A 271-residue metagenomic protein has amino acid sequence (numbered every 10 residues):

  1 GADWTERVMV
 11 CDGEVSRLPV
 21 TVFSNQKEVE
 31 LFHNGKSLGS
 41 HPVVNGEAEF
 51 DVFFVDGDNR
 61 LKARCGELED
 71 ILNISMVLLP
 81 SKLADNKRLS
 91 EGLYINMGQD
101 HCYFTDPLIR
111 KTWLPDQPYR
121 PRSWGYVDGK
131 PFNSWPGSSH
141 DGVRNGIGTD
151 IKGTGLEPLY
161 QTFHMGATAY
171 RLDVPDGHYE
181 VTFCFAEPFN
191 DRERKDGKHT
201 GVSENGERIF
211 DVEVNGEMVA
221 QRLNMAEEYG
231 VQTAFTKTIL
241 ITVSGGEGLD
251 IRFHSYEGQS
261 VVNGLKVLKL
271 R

Functional and structural regions predicted by a protein language model:
G1-E91, H101-Y103, G142-N145: Substrate-binding clefts and catalytic carboxylate motifs of secreted carbohydrate-active enzymes
L79-R271: Compositionally biased, intrinsically disordered or flexible polar/acidic segments
